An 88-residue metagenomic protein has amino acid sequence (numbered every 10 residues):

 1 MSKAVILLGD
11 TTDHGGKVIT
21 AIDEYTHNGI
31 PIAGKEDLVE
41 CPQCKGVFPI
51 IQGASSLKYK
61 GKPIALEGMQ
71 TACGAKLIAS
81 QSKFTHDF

Functional and structural regions predicted by a protein language model:
M1-F88: Intrinsically disordered, low-complexity proline/glycine-rich segments
